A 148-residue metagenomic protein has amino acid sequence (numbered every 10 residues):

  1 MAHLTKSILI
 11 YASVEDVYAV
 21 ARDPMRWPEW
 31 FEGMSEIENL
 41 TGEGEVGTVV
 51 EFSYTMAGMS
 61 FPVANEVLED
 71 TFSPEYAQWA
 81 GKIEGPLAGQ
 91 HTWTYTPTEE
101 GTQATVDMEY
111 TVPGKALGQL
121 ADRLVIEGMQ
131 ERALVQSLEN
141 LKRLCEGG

Functional and structural regions predicted by a protein language model:
M1-E45, N140: Hydrophobic ligand-binding cavity/cleft-lining segments
H3-T5, S60-N65, L87-T92: Short, surface-exposed coil-to-beta transition loops
S7-Y11, E38, S53, E66 (+1 more regions): Generic structural detector for well-ordered beta-strands
V14-E15, G42-E45, E69-E75, T94-Q103 (+1 more regions): A short, structured loop/turn motif at beta-sheet edges
V50-M56, A77-E84: Short beta-strand segments that buttress and anchor functional surface loops
Y54, M108-Y110, C145: Short beta-strand segments enriched in hydrophobic/aromatic residues within well-folded beta-rich domains
T55-F61, V112-A116: Short, cysteine-centered beta-strand-loop-beta hairpins and adjacent loop/turn segments enriched in charged/polar
K82-Q136, L141: Beta-strand/loop substructures that line and gate deep hydrophobic ligand-binding cavities in soluble
